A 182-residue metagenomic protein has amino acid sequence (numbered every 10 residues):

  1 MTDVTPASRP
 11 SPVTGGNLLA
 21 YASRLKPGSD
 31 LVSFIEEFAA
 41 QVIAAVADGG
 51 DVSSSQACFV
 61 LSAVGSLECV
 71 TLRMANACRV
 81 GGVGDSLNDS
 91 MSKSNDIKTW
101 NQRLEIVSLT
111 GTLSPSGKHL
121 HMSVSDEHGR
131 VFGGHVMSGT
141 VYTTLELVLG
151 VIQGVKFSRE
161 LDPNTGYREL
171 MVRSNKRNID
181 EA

Functional and structural regions predicted by a protein language model:
M1-T2: Eukaryotic, polar/proline-rich low-complexity intrinsically disordered regions
S8-S23: Generic N-terminal amphipathic, Lys/Arg-enriched alpha-helix
G16-L18, S53-C58, G117: Short gly/pro-enriched beta-turn/loop segments at secondary-structure junctions
P27-L104: Short, well-structured hydrophobic secondary-structure segments
G28, A63-L67, E127, G150-V155: Generic structural motif
Q41-A45, C78-V83, S125-E127, T140-T144 (+1 more regions): Short, low-complexity, polar/charged sequence segments that are solvent-exposed and flexible
V83-Q153: Long, charge-patterned amphipathic alpha-helical coiled-coil/hairpin "stalk" segments used as oligomerization
G134-A182: Flexible glycine-rich active-site/ligand-binding loops centered on an Asp-His dyad
